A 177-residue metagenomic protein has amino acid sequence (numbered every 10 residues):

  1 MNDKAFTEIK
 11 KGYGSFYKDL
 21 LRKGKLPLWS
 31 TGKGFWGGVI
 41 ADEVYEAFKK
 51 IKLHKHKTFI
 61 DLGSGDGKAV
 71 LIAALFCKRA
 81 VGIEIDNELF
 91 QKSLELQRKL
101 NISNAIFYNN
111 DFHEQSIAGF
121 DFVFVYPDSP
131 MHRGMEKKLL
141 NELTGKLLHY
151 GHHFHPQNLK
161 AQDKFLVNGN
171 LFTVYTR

Functional and structural regions predicted by a protein language model:
M1-H54: S-adenosyl-L-methionine
H56-G63: Conserved class I S-adenosyl-L-methionine
K68-C77: Conserved SAM-binding loop of SAM-dependent methyltransferases across substrates and taxa, primarily the Class I
R79-I83: Short beta-strand element of Class I
D86: Conserved SAM/SAH-binding beta-strand->alpha-helix loop
S93-L94: Conserved SAM-binding loop
N101-F112: Conserved SAM-binding strand-loop segment of SAM-dependent methyltransferases
M131-R177: C-terminal substrate-binding/active-site "lid" region of AdoMet-derived donor-dependent transferases
